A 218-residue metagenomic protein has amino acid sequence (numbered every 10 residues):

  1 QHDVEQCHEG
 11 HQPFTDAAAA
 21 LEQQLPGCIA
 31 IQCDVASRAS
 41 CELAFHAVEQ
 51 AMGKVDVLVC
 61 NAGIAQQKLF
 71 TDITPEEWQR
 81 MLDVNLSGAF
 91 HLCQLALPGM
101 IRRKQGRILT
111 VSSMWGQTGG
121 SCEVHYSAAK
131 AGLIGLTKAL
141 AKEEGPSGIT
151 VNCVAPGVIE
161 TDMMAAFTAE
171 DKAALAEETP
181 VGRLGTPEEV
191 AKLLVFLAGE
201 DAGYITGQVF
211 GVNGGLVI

Functional and structural regions predicted by a protein language model:
C33-L43, P75, E188-E189: The beta1-alpha1 cofactor-binding region of Rossmann-like NAD(H)/NADP(H)-dependent oxidoreductases
I64, T71-F90, Q105, L109 (+1 more regions): Catalytic Tyr-X3-Lys loop
L69-F70, E77-L82, M164, D171 (+1 more regions): Substrate-binding pocket helix/loop in short-chain dehydrogenase/reductase
I73, G119-S127, A139, F167: Active-site loop-to-helix junction immediately N-terminal to the catalytic Tyr of the SDR YXXXK motif in Rossmann-fold
C93, A129, T137: Active-site helix of classical SDR
P98, K142-E143, G203: Alpha-helical segment proximal to the catalytic Tyr-Lys
S113: Residue(s) in the substrate-gating loop at a strand-loop-helix junction that position the organic substrate next
P146, C153, A176-I205, V212-G214: C-terminal helical subdomain
